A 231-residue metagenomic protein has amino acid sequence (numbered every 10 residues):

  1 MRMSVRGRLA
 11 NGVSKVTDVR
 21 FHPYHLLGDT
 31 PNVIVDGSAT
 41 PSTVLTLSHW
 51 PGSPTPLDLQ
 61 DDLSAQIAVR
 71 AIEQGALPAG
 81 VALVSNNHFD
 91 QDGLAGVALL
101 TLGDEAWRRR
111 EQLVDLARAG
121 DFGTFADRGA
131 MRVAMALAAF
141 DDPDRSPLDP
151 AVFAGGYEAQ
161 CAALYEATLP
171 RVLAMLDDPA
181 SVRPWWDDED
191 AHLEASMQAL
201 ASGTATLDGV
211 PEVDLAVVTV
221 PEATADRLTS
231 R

Functional and structural regions predicted by a protein language model:
M1-A151, G155-R231: Replace "Mg2+/Mn2+-dependent" with "divalent metal-dependent
